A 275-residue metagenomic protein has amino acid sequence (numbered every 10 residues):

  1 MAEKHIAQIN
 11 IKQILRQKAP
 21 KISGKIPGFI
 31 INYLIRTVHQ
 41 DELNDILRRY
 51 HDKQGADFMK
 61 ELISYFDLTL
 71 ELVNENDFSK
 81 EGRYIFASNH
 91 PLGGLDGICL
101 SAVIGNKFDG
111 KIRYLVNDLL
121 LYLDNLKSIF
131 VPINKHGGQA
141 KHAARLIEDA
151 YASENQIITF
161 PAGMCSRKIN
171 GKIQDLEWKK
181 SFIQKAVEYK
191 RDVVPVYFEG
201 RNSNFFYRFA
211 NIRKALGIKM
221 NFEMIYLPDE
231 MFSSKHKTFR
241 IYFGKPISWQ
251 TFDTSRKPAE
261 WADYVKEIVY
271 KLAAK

Functional and structural regions predicted by a protein language model:
M1-Y84, H90, G97-C99, D109 (+1 more regions): Membrane-anchoring hydrophobic helices of lipid-metabolizing enzymes
I11, K141-K275: Non-catalytic C-terminal accessory region of glycerolipid acyltransferases and related lyso-lipid remodeling enzymes
D52, L68, G137-K141, D175-L176: A conditional alpha-helix N-cap/helix-loop micro-motif detector
E61-D67, I133-G138, G171-K172: Short, flexible loop segments at the rims of nucleotide/cofactor-binding pockets, characterized by
I85-A87, F130, I158-F160: Structural motif
I98-I104, R145, I173: "Short basic amphipathic alpha-helical interaction patches in structured regions
S101-K107, V187-E188: Short, surface-exposed basic-aromatic patches at helix termini and helix-loop junctions that form
D109-A152: Conserved nucleotide-cofactor-binding alpha/beta core module
